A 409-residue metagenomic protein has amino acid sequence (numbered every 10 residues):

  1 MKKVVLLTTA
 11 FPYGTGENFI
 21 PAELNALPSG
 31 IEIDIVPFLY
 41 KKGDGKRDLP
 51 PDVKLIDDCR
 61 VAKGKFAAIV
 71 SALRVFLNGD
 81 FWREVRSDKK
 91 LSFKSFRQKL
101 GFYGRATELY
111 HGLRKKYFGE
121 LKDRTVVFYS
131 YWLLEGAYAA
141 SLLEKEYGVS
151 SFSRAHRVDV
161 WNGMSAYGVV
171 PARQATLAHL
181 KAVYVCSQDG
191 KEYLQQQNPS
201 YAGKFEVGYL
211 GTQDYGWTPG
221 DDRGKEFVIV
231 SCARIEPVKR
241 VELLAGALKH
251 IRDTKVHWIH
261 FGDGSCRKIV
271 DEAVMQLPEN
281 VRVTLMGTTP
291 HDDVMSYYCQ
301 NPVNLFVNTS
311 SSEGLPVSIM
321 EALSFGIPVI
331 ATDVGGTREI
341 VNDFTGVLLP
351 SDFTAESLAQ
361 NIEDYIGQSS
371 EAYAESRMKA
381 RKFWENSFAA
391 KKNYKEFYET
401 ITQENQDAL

Functional and structural regions predicted by a protein language model:
V5, Y184, T212, G216 (+3 more regions): Conserved donor-binding/catalytic core segment of Leloir-type glycosyltransferases
N18, A22, Y138, F227 (+3 more regions): A conserved mid-protein helix/loop that constitutes part of the nucleotide-sugar donor-binding site
S153-H156, Q174-W217: Donor nucleotide-sugar binding/catalytic pocket of nucleotide-sugar-dependent glycosyltransferases
G163-Y167, Q195, E206-F227, S296: Acidic anion/phosphate-binding donor-loop and adjacent secondary structure in glycosyltransferase catalytic cores
D271-Y297: Nucleotide-activated donor-binding/catalytic signature segment of Leloir-type glycosyltransferases, i.e., the conserved
L305, S324, P328-A331: Short hydrophobic beta-strand element within catalytic cores of glycosyltransferases and related nucleotide-activated
S311: Aromatic "clamp/platform" in nucleotide-sugar-dependent glycosyltransferases that forms part of the donor/acceptor
D343, V347-A355, D364-S370: Conserved acidic donor-binding segment of nucleotide-sugar-dependent glycosyltransferases
